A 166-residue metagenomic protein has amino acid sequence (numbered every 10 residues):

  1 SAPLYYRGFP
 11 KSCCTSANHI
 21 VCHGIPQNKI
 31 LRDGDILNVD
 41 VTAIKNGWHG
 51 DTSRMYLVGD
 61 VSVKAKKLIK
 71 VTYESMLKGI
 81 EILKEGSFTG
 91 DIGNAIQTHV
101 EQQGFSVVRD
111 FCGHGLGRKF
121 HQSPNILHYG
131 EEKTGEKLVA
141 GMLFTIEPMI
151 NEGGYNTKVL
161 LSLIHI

Functional and structural regions predicted by a protein language model:
S1-H165: Active-site neighborhoods and metal-handling regions in enzymes and metal-associated proteins
